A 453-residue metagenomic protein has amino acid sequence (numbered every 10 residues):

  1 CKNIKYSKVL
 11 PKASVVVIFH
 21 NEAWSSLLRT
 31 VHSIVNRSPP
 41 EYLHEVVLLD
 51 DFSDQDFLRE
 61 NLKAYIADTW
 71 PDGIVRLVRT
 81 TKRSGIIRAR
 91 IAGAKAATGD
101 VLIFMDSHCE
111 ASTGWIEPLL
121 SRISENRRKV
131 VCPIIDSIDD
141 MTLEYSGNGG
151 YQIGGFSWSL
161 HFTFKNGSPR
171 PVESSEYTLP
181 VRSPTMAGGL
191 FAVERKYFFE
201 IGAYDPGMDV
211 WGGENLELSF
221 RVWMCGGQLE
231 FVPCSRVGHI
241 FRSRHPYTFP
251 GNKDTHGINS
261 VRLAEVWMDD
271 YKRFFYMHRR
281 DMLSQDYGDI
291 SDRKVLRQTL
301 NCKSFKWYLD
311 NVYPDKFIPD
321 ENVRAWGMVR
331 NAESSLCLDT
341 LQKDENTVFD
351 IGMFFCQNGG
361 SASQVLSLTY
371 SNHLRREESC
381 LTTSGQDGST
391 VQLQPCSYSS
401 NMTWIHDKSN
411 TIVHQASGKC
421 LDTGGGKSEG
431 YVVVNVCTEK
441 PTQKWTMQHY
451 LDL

Functional and structural regions predicted by a protein language model:
C1-N36: N-proximal low-complexity "stem/linker" segments adjacent to membrane-targeting elements
V35, D68, I91-V101: Active-site nucleotide-sugar/metal-binding loop of Leloir-type enzymes
V35-R79: Acidic donor-binding segment of Leloir-type glycosyltransferases
F52, D106-E110: The conserved acidic donor/metal-binding loop of glycosyltransferases
I87, H161-A192: A recurrent flexible, glycine/aromatic-enriched loop bordering the glycosyltransferase active site that acts as
E110, G114-F164, Q228: Conserved donor NDP-sugar-binding/catalytic core segment of glycosyltransferases
P118-L119, T185, G189-G202, G207-S235: A short, conserved alpha-helix in the catalytic core of glycosyltransferases
F317-L453: Lectin-like carbohydrate-binding module/patch detector with strong preference for beta-trefoil
